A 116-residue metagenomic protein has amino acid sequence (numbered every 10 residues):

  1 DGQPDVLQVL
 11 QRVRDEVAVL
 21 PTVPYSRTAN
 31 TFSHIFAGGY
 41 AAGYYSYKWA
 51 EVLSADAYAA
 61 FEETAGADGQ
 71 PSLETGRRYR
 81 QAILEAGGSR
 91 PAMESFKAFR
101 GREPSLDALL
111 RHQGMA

Functional and structural regions predicted by a protein language model:
D1-A116: C-terminal, non-catalytic "cap/extension" segments appended to globular domains
